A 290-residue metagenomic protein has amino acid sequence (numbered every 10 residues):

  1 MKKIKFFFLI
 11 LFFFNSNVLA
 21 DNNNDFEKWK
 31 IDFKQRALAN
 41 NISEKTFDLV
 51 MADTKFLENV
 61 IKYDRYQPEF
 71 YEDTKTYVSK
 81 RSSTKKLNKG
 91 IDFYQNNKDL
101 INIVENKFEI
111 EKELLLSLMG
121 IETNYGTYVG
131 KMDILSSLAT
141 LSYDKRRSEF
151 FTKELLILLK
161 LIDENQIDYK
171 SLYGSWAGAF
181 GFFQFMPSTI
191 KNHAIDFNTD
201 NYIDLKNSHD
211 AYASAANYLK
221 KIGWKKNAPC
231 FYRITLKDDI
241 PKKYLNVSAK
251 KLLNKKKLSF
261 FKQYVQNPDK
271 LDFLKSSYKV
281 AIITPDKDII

Functional and structural regions predicted by a protein language model:
M1, D21-N24: Basic/polar N-terminal segments that are highly enriched at the extreme N-terminus, encompassing both cleavable
I4-N15: Sec-dependent N-terminal signal peptides
S16-A20: Sec/Tat signal peptide C-region and signal peptidase I cleavage site
N23-N96, N102-E105: An acidic, Gly/Ser/Thr/Pro-rich helix-cap/linker signature
A37, Y77-A216, K220: Acidic/His-rich structured neighborhood in mature extracellular/periplasmic domains
S43, I110, W224-A228: Intrinsically disordered or highly flexible coil/loop and linker segments, enriched in small and charged/polar residues
T54-F56, E122-G126, L236-D238: Solvent-exposed loop/turn segments at secondary-structure junctions within structured extracellular/periplasmic domains
N165, Y169-I290: Flexible, glycine-rich surface segments
